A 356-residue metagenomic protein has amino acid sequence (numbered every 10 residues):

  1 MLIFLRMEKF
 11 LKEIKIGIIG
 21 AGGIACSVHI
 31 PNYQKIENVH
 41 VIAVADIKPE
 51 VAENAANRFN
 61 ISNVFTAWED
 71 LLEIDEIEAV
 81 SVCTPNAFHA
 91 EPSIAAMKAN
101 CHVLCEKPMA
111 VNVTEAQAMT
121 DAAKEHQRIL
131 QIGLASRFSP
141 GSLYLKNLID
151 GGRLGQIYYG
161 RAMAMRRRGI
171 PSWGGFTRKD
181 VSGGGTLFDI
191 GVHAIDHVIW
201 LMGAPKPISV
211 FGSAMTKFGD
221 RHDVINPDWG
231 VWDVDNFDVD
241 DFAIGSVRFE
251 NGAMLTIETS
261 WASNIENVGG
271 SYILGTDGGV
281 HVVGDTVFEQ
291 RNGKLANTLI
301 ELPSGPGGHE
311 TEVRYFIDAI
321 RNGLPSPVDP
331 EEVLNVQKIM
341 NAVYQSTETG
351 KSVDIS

Functional and structural regions predicted by a protein language model:
I3-L11, A79-V82, Q117, Y315-S356: C-terminal helix-rich "cap/oligomerization" subdomain common to oxidoreductases
F4-F59: N-terminal Rossmann-like dinucleotide-binding module
I24, V282, P303-R314: Active-site loop of classical SDR/Rossmann-like NAD(P)-dependent oxidoreductases, centered on the catalytic Tyr-X3-Lys
A25, C105, L130-I132, I257 (+1 more regions): Hydrophobic residues in well-ordered beta-strands that form the structural core
F59-A122: Beta-loop-alpha module in the N-terminal Rossmann-like domain of NAD(P)-dependent dehydrogenases, especially those
I129, S136-N236, G350: Predominantly a Rossmann-like dinucleotide-binding segment in NAD(P)-dependent oxidoreductases
P171, D196-T286, V313-L324: Contiguous beta-strand/loop segments that form the cofactor/metal-binding neighborhood of enzyme cores
